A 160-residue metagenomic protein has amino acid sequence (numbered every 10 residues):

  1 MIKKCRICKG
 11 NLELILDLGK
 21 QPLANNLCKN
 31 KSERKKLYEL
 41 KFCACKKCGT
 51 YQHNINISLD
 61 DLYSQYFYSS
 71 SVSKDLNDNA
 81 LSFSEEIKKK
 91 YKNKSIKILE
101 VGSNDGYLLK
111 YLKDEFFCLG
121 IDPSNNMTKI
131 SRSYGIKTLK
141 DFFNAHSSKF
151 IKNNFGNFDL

Functional and structural regions predicted by a protein language model:
M1-D75: N-terminal juxtadomain amphipathic helix that follows a signal peptide/anchor or precedes a small N-terminal auxiliary
D78-K94: Conserved alpha-helix/loop element of class I SAM-dependent methyltransferases that forms part of the SAM/SAH-binding
K94-N104: Conserved class I S-adenosyl-L-methionine
D105-E115: Conserved SAM-binding loop of SAM-dependent methyltransferases across substrates and taxa, primarily the Class I
F117-D122: Conserved SAM-binding motif I beta-strand of class I
S124-N126: Conserved SAM/SAH-binding beta-strand->alpha-helix loop
G135-F150: Conserved SAM-binding strand-loop segment of SAM-dependent methyltransferases
K149-L160: A short acidic, Gly/Pro-enriched loop at the edge of an enzyme's catalytic core that lines a small-molecule cofactor
